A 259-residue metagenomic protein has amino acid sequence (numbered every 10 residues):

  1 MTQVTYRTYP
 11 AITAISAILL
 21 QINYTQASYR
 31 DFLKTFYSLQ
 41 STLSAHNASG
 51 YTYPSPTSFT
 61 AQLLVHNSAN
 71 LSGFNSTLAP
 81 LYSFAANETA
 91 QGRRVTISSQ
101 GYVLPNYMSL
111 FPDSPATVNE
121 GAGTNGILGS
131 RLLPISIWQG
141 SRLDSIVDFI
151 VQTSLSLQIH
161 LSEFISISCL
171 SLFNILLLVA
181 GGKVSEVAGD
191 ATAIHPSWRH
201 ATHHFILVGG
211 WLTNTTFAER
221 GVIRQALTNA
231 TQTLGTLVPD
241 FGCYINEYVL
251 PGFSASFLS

Functional and structural regions predicted by a protein language model:
M1-S259: Soluble FAD-dependent oxygen oxidases
